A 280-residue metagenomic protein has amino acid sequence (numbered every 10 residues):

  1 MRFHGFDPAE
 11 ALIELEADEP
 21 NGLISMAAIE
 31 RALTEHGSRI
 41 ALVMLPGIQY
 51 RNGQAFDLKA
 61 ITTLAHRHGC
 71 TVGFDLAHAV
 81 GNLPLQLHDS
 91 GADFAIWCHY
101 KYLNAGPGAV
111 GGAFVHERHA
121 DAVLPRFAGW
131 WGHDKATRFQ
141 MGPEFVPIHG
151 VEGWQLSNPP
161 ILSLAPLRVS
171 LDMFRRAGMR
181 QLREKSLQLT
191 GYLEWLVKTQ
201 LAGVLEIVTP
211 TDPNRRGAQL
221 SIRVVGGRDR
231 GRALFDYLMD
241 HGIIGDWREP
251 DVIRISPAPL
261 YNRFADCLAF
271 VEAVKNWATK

Functional and structural regions predicted by a protein language model:
M1-K280: Pyridoxal 5′-phosphate
